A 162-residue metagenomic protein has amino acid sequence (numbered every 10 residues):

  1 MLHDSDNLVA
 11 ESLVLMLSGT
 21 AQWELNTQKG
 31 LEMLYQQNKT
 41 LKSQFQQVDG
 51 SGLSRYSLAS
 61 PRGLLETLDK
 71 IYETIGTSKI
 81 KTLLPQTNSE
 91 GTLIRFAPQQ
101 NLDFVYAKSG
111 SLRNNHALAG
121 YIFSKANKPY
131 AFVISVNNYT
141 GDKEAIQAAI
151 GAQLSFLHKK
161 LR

Functional and structural regions predicted by a protein language model:
L2-S78: A small/polar active-site loop signature that marks catalytic segments
D6, G52, L112, N137-Y139: Short, glycine-/Ser/Thr-/acidic-enriched flexible segments
E11-V14, A119, K128-N138: Short, well-ordered beta-strand elements
E32-Y35, A152-R162: Short, gly/Ser/Thr-rich active-site loops of penicillin-recognizing serine hydrolases
T77-G91: Active/binding-pocket-proximal capping segment
R95-A126, S135: Short, Gly/Ser/Thr-enriched beta-strand-loop segments that form substrate-interacting elements of hydrolase/peptidase
N138-I150: A short acidic/glycine-rich loop-to-helix N-cap element
